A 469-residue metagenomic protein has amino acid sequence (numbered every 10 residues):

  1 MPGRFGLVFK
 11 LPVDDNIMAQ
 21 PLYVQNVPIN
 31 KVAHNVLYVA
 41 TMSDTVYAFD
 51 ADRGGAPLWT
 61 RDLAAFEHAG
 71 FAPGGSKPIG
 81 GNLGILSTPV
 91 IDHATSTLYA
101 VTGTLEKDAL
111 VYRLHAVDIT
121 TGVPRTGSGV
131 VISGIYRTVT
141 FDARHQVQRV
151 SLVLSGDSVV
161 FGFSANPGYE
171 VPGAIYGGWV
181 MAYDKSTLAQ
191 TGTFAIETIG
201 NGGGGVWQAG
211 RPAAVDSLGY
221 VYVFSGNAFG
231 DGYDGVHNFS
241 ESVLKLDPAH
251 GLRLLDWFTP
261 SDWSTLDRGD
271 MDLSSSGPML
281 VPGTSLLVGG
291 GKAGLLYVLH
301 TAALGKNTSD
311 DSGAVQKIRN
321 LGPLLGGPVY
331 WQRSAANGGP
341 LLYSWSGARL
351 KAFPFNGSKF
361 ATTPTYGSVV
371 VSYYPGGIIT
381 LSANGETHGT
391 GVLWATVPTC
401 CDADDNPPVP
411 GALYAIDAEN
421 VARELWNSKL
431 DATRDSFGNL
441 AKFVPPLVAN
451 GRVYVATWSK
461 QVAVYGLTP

Functional and structural regions predicted by a protein language model:
M1-K306, G322-R333, G339-F353, G376-A383 (+3 more regions): Mobile, glycine-rich extracellular loop/lid and propeptide segments that shape or gate substrate/ligand access
D310-N320: Nucleic-acid-processing active sites and adjacent nucleic-acid-binding tracks, predominantly divalent metal-dependent
S334-G338, T362-T365: Substrate-binding and catalytic surfaces of secreted/luminal carbohydrate-active proteins
A361-G377: Detector for outer-membrane/organellar transmembrane beta-barrel domains, recognizing the amphipathic beta-strand
Y366-V370, A395-D402: A short beta-alpha structural unit
V369-V371, N384-T387: Extended C-terminal subregions enriched in glycine
D405-V409: Histidine/acidic-residue-rich catalytic or RNA/ligand-binding cores of hydrolases and nuclease-related proteins
